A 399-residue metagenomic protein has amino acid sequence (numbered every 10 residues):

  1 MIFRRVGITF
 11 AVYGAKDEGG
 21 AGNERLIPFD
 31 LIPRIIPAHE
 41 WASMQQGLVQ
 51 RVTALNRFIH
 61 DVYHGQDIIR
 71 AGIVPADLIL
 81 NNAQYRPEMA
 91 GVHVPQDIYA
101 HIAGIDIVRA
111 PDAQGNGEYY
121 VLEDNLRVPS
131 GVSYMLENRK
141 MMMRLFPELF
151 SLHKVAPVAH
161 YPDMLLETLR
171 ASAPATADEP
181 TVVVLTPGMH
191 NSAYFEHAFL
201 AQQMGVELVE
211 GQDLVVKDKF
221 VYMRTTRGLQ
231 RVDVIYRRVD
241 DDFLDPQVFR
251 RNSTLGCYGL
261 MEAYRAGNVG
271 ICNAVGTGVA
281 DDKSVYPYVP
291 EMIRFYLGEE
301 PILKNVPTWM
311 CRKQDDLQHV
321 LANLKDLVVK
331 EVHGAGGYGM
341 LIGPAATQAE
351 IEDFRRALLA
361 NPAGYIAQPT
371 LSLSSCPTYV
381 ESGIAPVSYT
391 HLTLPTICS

Functional and structural regions predicted by a protein language model:
M1, H101, P111-Y120, D124-L297 (+1 more regions): ATP-binding N-terminal substructure of ATP-dependent carboxylate-amine bond-forming enzymes
I2-I36, S133-L145, R231-Y236, M261-E262 (+1 more regions): Short, compositionally biased low-complexity segments
I2-R86: Low-complexity, highly charged intrinsically disordered N-terminal segments that act as targeting/localization
Q45-D61, A83-R86, E196, A201 (+4 more regions): Active-site nucleotide/adenylate-binding loops and adjacent lid/helix of ATP-dependent enzymes
F58-L122, L126-R127, A357-L392: Conserved mixed alpha/beta core segments that line enzyme active sites in large multi-domain catalysts
I69-A71, T176-T181, E300-L303: Flexible, glycine/charged-enriched surface loops at secondary-structure junctions
Y99, S192, R312, A346-E350 (+1 more regions): Short, glycine/acidic-rich beta->alpha junctions
H391-S399: Single conserved hydrophobic/aromatic residue that forms the stacking wall/gate of nucleotide- or nucleobase-binding
